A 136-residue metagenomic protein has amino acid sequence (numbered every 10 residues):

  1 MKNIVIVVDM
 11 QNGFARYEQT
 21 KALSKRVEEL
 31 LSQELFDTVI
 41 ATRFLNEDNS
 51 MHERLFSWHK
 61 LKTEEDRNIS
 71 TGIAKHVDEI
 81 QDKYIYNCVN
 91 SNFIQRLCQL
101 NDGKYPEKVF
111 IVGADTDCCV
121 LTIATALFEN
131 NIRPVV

Functional and structural regions predicted by a protein language model:
M1-E79, L100: Active-site acidic carboxylates
M1-K2, F36-D37, K104-V109, N131: A general structural motif
E18-A22, N92, T122: Generic recognition of short, well-ordered alpha-helical segments
V27-Q33, V120-E129: Histidine-anchored nucleotide/phosphate-binding helix
T63-L121: Internal catalytic-core helix/loop-beta-alpha segment that presents or stabilizes conserved functional determinants
P134-V136: Short glycine/proline-centered loop/turn elements that form peptide/ligand docking sites
